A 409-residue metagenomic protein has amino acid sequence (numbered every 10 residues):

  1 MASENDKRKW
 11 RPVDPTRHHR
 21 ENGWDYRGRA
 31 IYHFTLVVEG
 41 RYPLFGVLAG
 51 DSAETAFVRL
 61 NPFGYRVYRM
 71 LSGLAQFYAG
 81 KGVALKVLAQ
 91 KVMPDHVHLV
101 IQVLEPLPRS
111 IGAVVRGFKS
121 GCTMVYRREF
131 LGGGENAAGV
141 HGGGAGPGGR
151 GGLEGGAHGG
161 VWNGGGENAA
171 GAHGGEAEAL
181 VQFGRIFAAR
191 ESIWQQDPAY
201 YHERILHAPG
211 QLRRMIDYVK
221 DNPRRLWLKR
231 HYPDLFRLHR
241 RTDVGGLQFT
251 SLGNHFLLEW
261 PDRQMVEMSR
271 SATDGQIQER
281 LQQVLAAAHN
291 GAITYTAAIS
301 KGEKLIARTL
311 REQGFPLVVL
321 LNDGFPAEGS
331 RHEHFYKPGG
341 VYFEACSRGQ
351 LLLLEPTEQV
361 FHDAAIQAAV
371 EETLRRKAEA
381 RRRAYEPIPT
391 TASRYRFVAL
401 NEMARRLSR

Functional and structural regions predicted by a protein language model:
M1-D243: Short catalytic/metal-binding and nucleic-acid-binding patches
L238-R409: Glycine-biased, small-residue-rich flexible motifs in mid-sequence functional cores and linkers
